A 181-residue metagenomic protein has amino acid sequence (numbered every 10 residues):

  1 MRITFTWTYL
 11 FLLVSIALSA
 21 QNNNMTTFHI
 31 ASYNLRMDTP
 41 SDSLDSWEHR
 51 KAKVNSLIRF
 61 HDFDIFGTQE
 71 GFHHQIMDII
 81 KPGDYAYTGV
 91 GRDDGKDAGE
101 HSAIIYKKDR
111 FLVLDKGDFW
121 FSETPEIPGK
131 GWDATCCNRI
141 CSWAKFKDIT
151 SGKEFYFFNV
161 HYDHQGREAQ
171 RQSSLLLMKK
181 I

Functional and structural regions predicted by a protein language model:
M1-T26: Bacterial Sec-dependent N-terminal signal peptides
V14, A31, F158: Active-site-flanking beta-strand signature of metal-NTP-handling nucleotidyl enzymes and homologous cyclase-like
L18-G83, D93-E100, S174-L175: N-terminal, active-site-proximal structural segment of metallo-dependent hydrolase catalytic domains
R36-P40, V160-Q165: Short strand-loop junctions, especially beta-strand C-caps/beta-turns that link beta-sheets to coils or alpha-helices
D42-S46, G131-W132, R167-R171: Short, solvent-exposed loop/turn segments at secondary-structure boundaries
N55, K145, M178-I181: Generic structural signal for well-ordered alpha-helical scaffold segments
I65-F158, Y162: Structured beta-strand-rich core segments of catalytic domains in phosphoester-bond hydrolases
R167-I181: A long, amphipathic alpha-helix that forms part of the scaffold/cap immediately adjacent to metal-dependent active
